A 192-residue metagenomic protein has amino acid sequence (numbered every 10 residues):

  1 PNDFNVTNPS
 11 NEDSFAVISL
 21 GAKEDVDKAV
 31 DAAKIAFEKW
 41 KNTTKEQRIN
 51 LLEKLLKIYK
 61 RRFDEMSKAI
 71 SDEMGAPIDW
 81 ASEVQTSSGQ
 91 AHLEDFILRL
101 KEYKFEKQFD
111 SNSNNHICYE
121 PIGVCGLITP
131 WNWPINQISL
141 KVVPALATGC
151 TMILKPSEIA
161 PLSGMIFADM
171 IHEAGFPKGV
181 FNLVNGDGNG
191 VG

Functional and structural regions predicted by a protein language model:
P1-S113: N-terminal Rossmann-like NAD(P)+-binding subdomain of aldehyde/semialdehyde dehydrogenases
F105-G192: Rossmann-like NAD(P) dinucleotide-binding subdomain of oxidoreductase/dehydrogenase enzymes
